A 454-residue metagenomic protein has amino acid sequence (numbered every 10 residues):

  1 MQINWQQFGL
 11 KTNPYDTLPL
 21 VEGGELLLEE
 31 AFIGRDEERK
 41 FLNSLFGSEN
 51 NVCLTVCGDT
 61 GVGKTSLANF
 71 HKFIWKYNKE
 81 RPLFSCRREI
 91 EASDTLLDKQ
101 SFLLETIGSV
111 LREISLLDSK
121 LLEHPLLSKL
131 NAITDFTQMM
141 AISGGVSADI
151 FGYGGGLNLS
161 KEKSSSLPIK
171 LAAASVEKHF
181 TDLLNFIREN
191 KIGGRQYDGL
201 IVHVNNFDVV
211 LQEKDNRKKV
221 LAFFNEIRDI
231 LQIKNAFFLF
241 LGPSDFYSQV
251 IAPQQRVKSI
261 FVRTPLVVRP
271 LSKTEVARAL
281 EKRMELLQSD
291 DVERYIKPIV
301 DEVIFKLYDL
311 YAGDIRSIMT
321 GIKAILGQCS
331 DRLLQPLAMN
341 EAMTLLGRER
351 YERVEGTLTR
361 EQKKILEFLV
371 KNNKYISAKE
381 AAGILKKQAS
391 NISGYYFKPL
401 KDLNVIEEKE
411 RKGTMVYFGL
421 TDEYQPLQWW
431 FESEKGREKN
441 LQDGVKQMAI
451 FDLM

Functional and structural regions predicted by a protein language model:
M1-L10, N185-I304: The catalytic "switch" region of P-loop NTPases
M1-L54, F73-Y77, M448-M454: A short, basic N-terminal segment
Q2, G313, S317-L385: Winged-helix-like regulatory helical subdomains adjacent to P-loop NTPase cores
S48-L200, V204, V210-K214: P-loop NTPase nucleotide-binding core
E302-R316: A short helix-loop-helix "switch/interaction" segment in the helical subdomain of ASCE P-loop NTPases
K386-L403, E408, T414: Short amphipathic alpha-helical interaction segments
K412-D422: Minor-groove-contacting beta-hairpin "wing" of winged helix-turn-helix DNA-binding domains
D422-M454: Short, amphipathic alpha-helical interaction segments positioned at domain boundaries
